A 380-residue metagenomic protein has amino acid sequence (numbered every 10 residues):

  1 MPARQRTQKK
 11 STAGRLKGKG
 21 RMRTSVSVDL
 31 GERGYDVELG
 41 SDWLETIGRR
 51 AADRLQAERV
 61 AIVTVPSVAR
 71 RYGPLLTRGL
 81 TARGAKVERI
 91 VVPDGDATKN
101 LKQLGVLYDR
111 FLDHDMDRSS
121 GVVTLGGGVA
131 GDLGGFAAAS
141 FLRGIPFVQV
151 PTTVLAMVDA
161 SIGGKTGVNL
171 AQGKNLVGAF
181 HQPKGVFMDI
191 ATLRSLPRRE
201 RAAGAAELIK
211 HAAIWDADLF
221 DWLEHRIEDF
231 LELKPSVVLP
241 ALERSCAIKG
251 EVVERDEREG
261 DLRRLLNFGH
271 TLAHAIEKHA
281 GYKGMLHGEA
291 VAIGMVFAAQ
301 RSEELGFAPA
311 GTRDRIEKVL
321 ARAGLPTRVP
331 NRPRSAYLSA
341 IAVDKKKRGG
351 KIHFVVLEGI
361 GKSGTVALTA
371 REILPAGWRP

Functional and structural regions predicted by a protein language model:
M1-K19: Polybasic, lysine-enriched low-complexity intrinsically disordered terminal tails
Q5, D115-A137, F141-T153: A short, small-residue-rich loop immediately preceding and capping a beta-strand
K17-G121: ATP/NTP phosphate-donor binding region
M22, V26, A206-I209, F307-P380: C-terminal charged capping/lid subdomain of soluble metabolic enzymes
D29, L55, D115-D117, S140-L142 (+5 more regions): Solvent-exposed alpha-helices and their adjacent loops that cap or buttress functional pockets in soluble metabolic
G40, I62, N100, P151 (+4 more regions): Residue-level signal for inorganic ion chemistry
F136-D229: A glycine/threonine-rich phosphate-anchoring loop and its flanking beta-alpha core in nucleotide/phosphate-binding
W222-S335: Active-site segments that bind and position negatively charged phosphate/pyrophosphate groups
